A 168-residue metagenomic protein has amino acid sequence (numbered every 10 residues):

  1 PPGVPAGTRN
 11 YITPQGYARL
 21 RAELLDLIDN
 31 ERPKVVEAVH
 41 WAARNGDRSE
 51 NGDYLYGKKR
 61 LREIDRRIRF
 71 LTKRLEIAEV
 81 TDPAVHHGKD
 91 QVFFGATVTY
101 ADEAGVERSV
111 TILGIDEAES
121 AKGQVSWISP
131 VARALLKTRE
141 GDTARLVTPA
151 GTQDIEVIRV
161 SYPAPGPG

Functional and structural regions predicted by a protein language model:
P1-R69, A164-G168: Helix-rich terminal scaffold detector
R19-L20, L27, R60-R66, L75 (+2 more regions): Generic detector of short, locally flexible boundary/turn motifs and exposed helical patches
V39-H40, T72-I77, S129-P130, G166: Juxtamembrane/interface motifs at transmembrane-helix termini
A43-G46, L75, L135: Hydrophobic residues in alpha-helical segments
R67-H86: Structured, basic alpha/beta domains of bacterial-type, RNA-associated proteins
T81-P167: Non-DNA-binding regulatory cores of transcription-related proteins, predominantly C-terminal effector-binding
